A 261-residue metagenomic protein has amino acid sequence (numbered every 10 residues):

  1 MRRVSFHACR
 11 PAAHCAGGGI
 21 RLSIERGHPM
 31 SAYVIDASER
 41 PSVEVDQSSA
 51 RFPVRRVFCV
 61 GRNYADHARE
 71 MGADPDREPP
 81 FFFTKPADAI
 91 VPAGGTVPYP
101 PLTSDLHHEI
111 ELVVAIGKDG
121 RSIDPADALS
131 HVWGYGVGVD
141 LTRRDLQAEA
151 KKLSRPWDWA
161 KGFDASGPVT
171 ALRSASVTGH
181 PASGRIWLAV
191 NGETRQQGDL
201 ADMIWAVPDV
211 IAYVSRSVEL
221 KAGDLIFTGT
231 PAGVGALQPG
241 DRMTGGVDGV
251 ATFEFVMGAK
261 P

Functional and structural regions predicted by a protein language model:
G17-G19, G27: Residue-identity detector for glycine
M30-K221, L225, G233-P261: Catalytic-core "active-site belt" of small-molecule-metabolizing enzymes, emphasizing His/Asp/Glu-rich regions
